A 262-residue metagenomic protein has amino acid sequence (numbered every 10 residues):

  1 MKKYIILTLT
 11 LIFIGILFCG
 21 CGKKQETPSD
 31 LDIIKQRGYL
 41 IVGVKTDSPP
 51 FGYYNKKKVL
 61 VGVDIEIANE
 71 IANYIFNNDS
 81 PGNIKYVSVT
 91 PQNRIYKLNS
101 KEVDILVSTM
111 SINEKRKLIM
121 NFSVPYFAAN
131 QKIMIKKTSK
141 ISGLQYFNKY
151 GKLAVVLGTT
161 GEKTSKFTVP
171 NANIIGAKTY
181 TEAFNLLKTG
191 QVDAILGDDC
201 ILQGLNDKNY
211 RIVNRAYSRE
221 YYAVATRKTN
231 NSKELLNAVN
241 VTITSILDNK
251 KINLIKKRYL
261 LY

Functional and structural regions predicted by a protein language model:
L17-G20: C-terminal motif of bacterial Sec signal peptides marking the signal peptidase cleavage site
G22-K24, I65-E66, E70, Y74 (+2 more regions): Extended ligand-binding regions for polar small-molecule ligands
E26-V107: Extracytoplasmic small-molecule ligand-binding "clamshell" domains of the periplasmic binding protein/Venus flytrap
T27-P28, N83-Y96, K140, I175-T189 (+1 more regions): Short helix-initiation/N-cap motifs at beta->coil->alpha
R37-V44, V61, Q145-G158: Short loop->beta-strand "edge-of-pocket" segments that line small-molecule binding or catalytic clefts across diverse
T46, F127-T138, D199-T244, Y262: Periplasmic-binding protein-like
N69, N73, S80-Y146, N209-A216: Acidic, polar ligand-binding/catalytic clefts
N93, T109-I119, T164-F167, T181-E220: A ligand-binding cleft/hinge motif common to bilobed small-molecule-binding domains
